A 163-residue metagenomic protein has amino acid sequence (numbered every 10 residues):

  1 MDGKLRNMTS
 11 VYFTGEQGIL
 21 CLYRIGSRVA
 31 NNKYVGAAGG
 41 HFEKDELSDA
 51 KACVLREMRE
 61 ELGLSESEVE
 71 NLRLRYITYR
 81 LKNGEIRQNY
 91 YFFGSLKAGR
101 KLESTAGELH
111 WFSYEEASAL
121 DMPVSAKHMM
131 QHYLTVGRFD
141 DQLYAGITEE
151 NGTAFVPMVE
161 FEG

Functional and structural regions predicted by a protein language model:
M1-C21, H41-E43: Conserved N-terminal beta-strand and adjoining loop/helix that marks the start of the Nudix/MutT-like hydrolase domain
N7, K33, I86-F92, H110: Short beta-strand micro-motifs in enzyme catalytic cores
F13, Y91-S95, W111-S113: Short, well-ordered beta-strand micro-motif
Q17, I77-R100, Q131-H132, V136: Active-site-adjacent beta-strand/loop module that shapes the phosphate/pyrophosphate-binding cleft
G18-R56, T153-G163: Conserved Nudix-box catalytic region and its N-terminal flanking loop in Nudix hydrolases and closely related
S65-R75: A short coil-to-beta-strand element that immediately follows conserved catalytic motifs
L102-H132, P157-F161: NUDIX/MutT-family hydrolases
V136-G163: Charged phosphate-binding loop/patch that engages nucleotide di/tri-phosphates or the phosphate backbone of nucleic
